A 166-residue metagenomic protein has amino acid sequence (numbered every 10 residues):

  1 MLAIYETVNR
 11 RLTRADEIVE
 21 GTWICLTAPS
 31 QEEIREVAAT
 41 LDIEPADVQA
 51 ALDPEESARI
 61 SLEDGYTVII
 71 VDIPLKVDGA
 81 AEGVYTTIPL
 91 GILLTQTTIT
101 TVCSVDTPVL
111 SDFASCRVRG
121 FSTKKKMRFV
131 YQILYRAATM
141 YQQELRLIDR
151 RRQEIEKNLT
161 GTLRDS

Functional and structural regions predicted by a protein language model:
M1-T100, S104-V109: Membrane-cytosol interface segments
D72-K76, G83-S166: Extended amphipathic alpha-helical scaffolding segments in membrane-proximal extra-membrane regions of membrane
